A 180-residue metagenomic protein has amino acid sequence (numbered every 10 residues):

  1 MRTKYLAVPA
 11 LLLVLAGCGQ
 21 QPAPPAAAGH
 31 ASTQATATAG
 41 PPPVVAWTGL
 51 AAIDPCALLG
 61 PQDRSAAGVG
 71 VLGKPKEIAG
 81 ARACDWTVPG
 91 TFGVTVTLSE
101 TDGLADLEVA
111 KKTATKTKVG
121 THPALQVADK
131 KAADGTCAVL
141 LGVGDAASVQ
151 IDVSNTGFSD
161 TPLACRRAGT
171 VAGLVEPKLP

Functional and structural regions predicted by a protein language model:
M1-K4: Positively charged n-region of N-terminal signal peptides that target proteins for export
A7-V44: Short, low-complexity, disordered segments immediately C-terminal to signal peptides in bacterial exported proteins
G19, P55-A57, A83-T87, T136-A138 (+1 more regions): Sequence contexts marking disulfide-bonded cysteines in secreted/extracellular proteins
I53-L72: Amphipathic alpha-helical segments
Q62-A67, T91-T95, D145-A146, A172-V175: Extracellular/mature segments of secreted proteins
A66-Q126: Short, solvent-exposed recognition patches
T115-P180: A short, solvent-exposed beta-edge/loop patch
